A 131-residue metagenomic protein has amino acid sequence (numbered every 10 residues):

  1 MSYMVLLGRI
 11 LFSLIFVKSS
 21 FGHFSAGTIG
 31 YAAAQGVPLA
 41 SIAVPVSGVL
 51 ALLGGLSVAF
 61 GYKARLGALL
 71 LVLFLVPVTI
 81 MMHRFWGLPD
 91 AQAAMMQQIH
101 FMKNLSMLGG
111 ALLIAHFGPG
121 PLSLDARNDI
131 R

Functional and structural regions predicted by a protein language model:
M1-G27, A40-L53, A59-R131: Extended, low-polarity transmembrane helix blocks
Y31-L39: Perimembrane loop-to-helix junctions flanking transmembrane segments
